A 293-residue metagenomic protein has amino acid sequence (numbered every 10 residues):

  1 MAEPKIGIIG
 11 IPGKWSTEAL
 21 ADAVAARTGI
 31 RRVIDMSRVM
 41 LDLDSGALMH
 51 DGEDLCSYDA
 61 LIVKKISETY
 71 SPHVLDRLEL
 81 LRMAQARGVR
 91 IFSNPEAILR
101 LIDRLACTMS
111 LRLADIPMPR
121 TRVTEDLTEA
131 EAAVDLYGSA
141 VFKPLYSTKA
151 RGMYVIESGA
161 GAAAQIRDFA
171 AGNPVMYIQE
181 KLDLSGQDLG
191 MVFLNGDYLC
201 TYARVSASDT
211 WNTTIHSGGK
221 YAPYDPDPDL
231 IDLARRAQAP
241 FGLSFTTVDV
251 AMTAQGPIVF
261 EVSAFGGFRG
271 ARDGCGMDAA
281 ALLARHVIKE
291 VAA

Functional and structural regions predicted by a protein language model:
A2-G7: Extreme N-terminal starter segment of soluble prokaryotic enzymes
I9-G10, L194: Short hydrophobic segments within beta-strands
I11-R120: Conserved N-proximal alpha/beta basic substrate-recognition cap immediately N-terminal to, or forming the N-lobe
A114-G138: Rossmann-like NAD(P)H-binding beta-loop-alpha module
A140, Y177, L199-C200, T246 (+1 more regions): Protein kinase-like catalytic core scaffold
K149, S263-C275: Glycine-rich phosphate/pyrophosphate-binding beta-alpha loops
R151-F241: Phosphate-binding site of ATP-dependent enzymes
T210-V259, G270, A281-A293: A long amphipathic alpha-helix within ATP-dependent nucleotide-binding catalytic cores
